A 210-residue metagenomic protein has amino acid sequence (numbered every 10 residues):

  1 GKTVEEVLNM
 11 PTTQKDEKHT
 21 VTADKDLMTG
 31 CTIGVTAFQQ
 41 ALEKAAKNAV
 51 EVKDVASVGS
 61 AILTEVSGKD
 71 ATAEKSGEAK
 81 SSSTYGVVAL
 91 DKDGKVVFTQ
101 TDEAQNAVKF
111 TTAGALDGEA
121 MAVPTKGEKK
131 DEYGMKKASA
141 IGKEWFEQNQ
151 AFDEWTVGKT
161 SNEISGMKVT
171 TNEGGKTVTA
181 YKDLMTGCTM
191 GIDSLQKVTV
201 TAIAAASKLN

Functional and structural regions predicted by a protein language model:
G1-N210: Active-site- and interface-proximal helix/loop "cap" or "latch" segments in soluble metabolic and energy-transducing
